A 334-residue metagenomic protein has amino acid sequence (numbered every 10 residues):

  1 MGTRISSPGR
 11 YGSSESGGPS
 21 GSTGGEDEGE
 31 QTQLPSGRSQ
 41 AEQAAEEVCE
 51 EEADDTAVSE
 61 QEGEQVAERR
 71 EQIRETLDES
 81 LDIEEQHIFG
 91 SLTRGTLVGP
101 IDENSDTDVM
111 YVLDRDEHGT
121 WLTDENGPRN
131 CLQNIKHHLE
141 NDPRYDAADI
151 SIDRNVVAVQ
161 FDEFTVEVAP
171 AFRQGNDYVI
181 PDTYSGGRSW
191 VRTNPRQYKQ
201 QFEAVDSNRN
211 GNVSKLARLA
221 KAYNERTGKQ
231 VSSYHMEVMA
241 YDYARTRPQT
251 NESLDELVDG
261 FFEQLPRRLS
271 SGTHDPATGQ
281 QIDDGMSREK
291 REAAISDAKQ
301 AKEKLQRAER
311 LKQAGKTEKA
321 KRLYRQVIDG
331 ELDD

Functional and structural regions predicted by a protein language model:
M1-N104, R115-P128: N-terminal regions immediately upstream of nucleotidyltransferase
R4-S14, T23-L34, Q40, E68-Q72 (+3 more regions): Right-hand nucleic-acid polymerase module
Q65, R69, N126-I135, N212 (+1 more regions): Short amphipathic alpha-helical segments
Q72-D82, N134-R144, L219, Y223-R226: Generic non-transmembrane alpha-helical segments
P100, E125-V179: Conserved catalytic core of two-metal-ion nucleotidyltransferases
D108: Glycine- and aspartate-rich repeat motifs characteristic of hemolysin/RTX-like Ca2+-binding segments in secreted
T165, A169-V213: Acidic/Ser/Thr-rich, low-complexity mid-to-C-terminal regulatory regions of eukaryotic proteins
N212-D334: Conserved nucleotidyltransferase catalytic core and NTase-mimicking acidic/glycine-rich helix/loop elements in nucleic
